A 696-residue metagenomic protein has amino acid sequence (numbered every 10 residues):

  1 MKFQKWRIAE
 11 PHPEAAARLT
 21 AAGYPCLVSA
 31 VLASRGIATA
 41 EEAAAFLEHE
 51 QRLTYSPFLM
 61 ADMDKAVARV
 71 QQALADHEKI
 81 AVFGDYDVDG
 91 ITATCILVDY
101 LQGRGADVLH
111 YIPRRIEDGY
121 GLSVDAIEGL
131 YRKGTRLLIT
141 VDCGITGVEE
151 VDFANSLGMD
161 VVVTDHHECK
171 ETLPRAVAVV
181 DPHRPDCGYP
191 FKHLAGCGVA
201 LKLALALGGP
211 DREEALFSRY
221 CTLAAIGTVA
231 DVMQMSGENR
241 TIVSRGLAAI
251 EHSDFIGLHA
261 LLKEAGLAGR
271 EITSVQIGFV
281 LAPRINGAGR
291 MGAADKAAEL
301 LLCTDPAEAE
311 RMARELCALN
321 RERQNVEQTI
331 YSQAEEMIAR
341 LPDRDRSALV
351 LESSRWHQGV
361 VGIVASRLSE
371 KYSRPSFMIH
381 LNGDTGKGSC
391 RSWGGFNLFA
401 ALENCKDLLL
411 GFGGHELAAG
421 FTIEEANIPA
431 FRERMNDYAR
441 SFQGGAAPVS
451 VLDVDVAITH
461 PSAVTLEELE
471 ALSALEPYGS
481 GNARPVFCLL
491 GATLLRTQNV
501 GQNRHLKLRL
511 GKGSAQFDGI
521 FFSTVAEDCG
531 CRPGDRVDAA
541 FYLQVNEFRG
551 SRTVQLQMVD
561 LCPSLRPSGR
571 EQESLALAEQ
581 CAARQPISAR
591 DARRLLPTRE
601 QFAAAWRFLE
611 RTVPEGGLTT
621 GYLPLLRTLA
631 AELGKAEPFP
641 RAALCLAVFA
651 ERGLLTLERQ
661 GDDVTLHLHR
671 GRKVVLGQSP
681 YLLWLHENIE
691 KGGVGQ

Functional and structural regions predicted by a protein language model:
M1-K5, E476: Catalytic domains of riboflavin
K2, A9-E14, R18-R136, L157-G158 (+2 more regions): Hydrophobic helix-and-loop "lid/oligomerization" segment in the mid-to-C-terminal part of catalytic domains
Q71-Q72, E168-D181, R340, L510-A515: Acidic-glycine-rich active-site phosphate/pyrophosphate-binding loop
Y86-G90, C143, H166-H167, P182 (+3 more regions): Generic detector of well-ordered alpha-helical packing
I96, P174-R212, F217-V229, Q601: Short alpha-helices
L97, Q102, R240-M337, A348 (+2 more regions): Acidic, two-metal ion nucleic-acid-processing modules in DNA metabolism proteins
I127, V151-D152, L646: Short amphipathic alpha-helical segments and helix-helix/interface helices
V141-L194: Histidine/acidic-residue-rich, glycine-tolerant segments that coordinate divalent metal ions
